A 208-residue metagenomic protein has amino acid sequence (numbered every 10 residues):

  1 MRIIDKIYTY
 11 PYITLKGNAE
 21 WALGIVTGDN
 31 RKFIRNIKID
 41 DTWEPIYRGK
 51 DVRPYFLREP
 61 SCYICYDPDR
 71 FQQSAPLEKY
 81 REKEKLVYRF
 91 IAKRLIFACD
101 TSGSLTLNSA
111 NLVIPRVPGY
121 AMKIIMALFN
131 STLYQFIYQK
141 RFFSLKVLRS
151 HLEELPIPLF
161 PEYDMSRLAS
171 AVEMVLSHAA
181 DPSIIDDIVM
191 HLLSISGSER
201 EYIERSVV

Functional and structural regions predicted by a protein language model:
M1-R167: Polybasic, glycine- and aromatic-enriched phosphate-binding surface used to engage nucleic acids
K50, V113-R116, F129, V175 (+3 more regions): Generic structural signal for hydrophobic core residues of well-folded globular domains
T132-I137, R141, V175-A179, L192 (+1 more regions): A generic secondary-structure signal for well-formed alpha-helical elements
E154-L193: Extended amphipathic alpha-helical segments enriched in small hydrophobics
I184-V208: Conserved AMP-binding
